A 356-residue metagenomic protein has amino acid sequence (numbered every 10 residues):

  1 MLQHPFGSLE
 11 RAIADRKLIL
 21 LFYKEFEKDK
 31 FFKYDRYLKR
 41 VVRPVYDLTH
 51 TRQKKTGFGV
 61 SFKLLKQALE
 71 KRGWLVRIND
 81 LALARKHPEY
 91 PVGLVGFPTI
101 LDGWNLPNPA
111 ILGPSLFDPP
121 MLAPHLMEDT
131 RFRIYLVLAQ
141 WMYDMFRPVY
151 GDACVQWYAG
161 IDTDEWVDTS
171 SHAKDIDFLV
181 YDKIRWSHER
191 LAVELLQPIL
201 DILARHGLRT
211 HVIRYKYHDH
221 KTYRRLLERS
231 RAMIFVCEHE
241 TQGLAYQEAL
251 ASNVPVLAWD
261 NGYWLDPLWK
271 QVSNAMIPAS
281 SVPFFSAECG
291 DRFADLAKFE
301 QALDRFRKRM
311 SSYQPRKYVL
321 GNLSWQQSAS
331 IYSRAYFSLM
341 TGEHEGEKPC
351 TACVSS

Functional and structural regions predicted by a protein language model:
M1-P98, G103, S330-A335, E343-V354: N-terminal pre-catalytic "stem/leader" segment of glycosyltransferase-like enzymes
P5, E25-F26, D291, L296-S356: C-terminal amphipathic helix plus adjacent low-complexity, charged tail appended to glycosyltransferase catalytic
R52, M145-P148, A159-H220: Conserved catalytic-core segment of nucleotide-activated headgroup transferases in glycan assembly
H87-M121, R133-L136: Active-site proximal beta-strand in glycosyltransferases
L122-H125, R131-D152, R190-L191: A short, active-site helix/loop in glycosyltransferases that binds the activated sugar's phosphate group
M233-I234: A short hydrophobic beta-strand element within the catalytic core of glycosyltransferases that build diverse glycans
E238: Aromatic "clamp/platform" in nucleotide-sugar-dependent glycosyltransferases that forms part of the donor/acceptor
Q242-N322: Catalytic binding pocket for nucleotide-activated donors in carbohydrate/polymer assembly enzymes
